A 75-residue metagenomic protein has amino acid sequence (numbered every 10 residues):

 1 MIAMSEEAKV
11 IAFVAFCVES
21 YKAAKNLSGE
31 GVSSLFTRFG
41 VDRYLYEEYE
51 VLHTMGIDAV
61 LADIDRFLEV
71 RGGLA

Functional and structural regions predicted by a protein language model:
I2-E30: N-terminal acidic leader/helix
I11, V32, R71-A75: Generic hydrophobic segment detector
F13-C17, L45, F67: N-terminal, charged low-complexity regulatory/assembly segments
Y21-A24, S28-H53: Amphipathic, hydrophobic secondary-structure cores in small proteins
E50-A75: Long, compositionally biased
